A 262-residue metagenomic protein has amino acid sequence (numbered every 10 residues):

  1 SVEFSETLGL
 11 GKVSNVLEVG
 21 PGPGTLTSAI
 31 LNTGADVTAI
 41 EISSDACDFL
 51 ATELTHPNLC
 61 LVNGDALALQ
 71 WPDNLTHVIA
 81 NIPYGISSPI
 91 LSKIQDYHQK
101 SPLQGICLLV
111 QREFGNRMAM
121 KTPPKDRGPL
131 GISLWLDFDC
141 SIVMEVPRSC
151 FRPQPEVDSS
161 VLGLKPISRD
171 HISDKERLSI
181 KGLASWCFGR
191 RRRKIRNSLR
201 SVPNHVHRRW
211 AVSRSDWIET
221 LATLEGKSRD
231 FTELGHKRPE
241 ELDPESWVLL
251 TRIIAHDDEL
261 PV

Functional and structural regions predicted by a protein language model:
S1-W186, L249, I253-V262: Catalytic cores of RNA-modifying enzymes
S101-P102, F231-G235: Short hydrophobic "helix-edge" motifs at membrane interfaces and signal-peptide entry regions
E113-G115, G226-F231: A short, hydrophobic secondary-structure junction motif
S160-S168, I172-G226, L234-S246, L250-T251: An accessory alpha-helical subdomain
